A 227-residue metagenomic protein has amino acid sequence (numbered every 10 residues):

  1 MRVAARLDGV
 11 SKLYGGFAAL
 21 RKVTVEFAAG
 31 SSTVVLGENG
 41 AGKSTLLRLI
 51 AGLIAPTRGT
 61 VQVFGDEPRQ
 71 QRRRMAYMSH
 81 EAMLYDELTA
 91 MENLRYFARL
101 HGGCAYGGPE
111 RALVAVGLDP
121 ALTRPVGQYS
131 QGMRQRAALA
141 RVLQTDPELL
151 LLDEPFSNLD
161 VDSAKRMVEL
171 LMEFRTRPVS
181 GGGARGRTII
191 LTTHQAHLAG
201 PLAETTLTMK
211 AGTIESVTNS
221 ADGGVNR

Functional and structural regions predicted by a protein language model:
L36-E38: The feature captures the beta-strand-to-loop junction immediately N-terminal to the Walker
A51: Helix-to-loop junction immediately C-terminal to a conserved catalytic motif
G59-R73: Conserved ABC transporter NBD signature motif
R95, Y106-A121: Conserved ABC ATPase "signature" region
L150-D153: Catalytic Walker B motif of ABC-type/P-loop ATPase nucleotide-binding domains
